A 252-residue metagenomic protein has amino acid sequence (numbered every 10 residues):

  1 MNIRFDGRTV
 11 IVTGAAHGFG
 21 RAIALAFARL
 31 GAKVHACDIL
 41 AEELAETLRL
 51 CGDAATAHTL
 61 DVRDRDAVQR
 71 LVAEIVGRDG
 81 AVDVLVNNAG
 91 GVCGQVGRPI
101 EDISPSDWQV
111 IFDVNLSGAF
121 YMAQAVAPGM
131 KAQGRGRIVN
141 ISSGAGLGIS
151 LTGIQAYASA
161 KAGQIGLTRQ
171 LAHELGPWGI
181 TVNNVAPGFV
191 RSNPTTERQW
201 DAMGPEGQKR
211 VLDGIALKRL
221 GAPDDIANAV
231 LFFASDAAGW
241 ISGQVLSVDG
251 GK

Functional and structural regions predicted by a protein language model:
N2-I3, V92, V96-G97, V230-L231 (+1 more regions): Short C-terminal tail/terminal secondary-structure segment of NAD(P)H-dependent dehydrogenase/reductase domains
V96-I100, S104-Q109, V211: Substrate-binding pocket helix/loop in short-chain dehydrogenase/reductase
F120-A123, R135, R219-V248: C-terminal substrate-recognition "lid" of short-chain dehydrogenase/reductases
A123, A160, T168: Active-site helix of classical SDR
P128, L147, H173-E174, G239: Alpha-helical segment proximal to the catalytic Tyr-Lys
S143: Residue(s) in the substrate-gating loop at a strand-loop-helix junction that position the organic substrate next
G176, T181, A186, I241-G243: Short, small/polar-rich loop/turn modules that mediate ligand/substrate recognition or access, typified
